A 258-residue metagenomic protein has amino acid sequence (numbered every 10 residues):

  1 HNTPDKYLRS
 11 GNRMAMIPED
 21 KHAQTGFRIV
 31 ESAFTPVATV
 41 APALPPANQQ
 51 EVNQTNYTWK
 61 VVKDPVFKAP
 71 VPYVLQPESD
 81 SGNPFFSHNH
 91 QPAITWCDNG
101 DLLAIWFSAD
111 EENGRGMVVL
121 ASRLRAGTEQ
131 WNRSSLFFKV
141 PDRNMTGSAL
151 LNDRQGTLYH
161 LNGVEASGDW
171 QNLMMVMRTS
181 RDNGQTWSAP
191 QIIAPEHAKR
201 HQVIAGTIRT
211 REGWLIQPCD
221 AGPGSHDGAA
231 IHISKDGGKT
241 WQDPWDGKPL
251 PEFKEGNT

Functional and structural regions predicted by a protein language model:
H1-A47: Disulfide-stabilized, aromatic/cysteine-rich ligand-recognition loop
V40-T258: Asp-box/BNR beta-propeller blade signature and adjacent active/binding-site loops in extracellular glycan-interacting
